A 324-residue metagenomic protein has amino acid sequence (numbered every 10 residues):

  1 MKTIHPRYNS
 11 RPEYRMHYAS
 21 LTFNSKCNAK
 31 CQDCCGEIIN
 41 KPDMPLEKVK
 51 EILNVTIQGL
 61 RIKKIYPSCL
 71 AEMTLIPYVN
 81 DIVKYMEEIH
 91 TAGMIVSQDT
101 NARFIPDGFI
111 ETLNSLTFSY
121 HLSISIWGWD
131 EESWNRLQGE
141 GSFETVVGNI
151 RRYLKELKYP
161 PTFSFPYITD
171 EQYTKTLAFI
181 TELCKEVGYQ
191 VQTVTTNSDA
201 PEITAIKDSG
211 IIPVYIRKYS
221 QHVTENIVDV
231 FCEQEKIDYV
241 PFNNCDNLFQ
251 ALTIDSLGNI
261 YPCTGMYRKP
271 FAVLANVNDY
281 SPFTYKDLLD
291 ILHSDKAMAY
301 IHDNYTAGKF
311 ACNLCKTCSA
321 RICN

Functional and structural regions predicted by a protein language model:
M1, C323-N324: C-terminal end-of-chain micro-motif
M1-S20, E235-Y239, L248, A297-G308: N-terminal [4Fe-4S]-dependent radical SAM core
E13-I206, I211-I216: Conserved glycine-rich "GG(E/T)P / GGGxP" loop and the immediately following alpha-helix in the radical SAM core
K26, K30, N244, A311-L314: The −1 position to Zn-ligating cysteines in a subset of zinc-ribbon hairpins
K41, P241-N244: Solvent-exposed loop and edge beta-strand segments that line ligand/cofactor-binding and catalytic clefts
N149, L157-K158, G188, S198-V240 (+2 more regions): C-terminal accessory region of radical SAM enzymes
I254-D255: Short, acidic, Ser/Thr-enriched surface-loop or helix-capping motifs
